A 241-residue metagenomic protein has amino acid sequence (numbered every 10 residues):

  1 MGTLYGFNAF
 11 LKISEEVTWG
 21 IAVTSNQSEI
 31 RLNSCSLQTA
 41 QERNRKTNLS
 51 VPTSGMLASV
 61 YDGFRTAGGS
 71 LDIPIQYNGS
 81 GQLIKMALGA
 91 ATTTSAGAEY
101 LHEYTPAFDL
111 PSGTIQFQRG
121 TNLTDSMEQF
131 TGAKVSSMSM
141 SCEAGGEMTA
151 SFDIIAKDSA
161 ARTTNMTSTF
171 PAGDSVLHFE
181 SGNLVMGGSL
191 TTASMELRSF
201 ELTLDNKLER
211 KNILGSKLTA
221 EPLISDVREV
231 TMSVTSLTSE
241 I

Functional and structural regions predicted by a protein language model:
M1-I241: Signature of extracytoplasmic/envelope-associated structural regions
